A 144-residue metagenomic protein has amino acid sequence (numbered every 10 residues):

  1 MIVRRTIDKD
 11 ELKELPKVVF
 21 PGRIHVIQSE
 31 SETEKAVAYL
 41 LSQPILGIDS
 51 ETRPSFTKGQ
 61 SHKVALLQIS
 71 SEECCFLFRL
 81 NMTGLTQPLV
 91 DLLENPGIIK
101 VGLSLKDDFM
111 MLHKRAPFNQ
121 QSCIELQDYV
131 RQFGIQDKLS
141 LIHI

Functional and structural regions predicted by a protein language model:
M1-L46, R115, L126: N-terminal accessory regions of nucleic-acid-interacting proteins
R23, N95-K100: Short active-site oxyanion
I45-K58: Short acidic, Gly/Ser-rich segments with clustered Asp/Glu that frequently serve as metal-coordination loops in enzyme
G47, I99-L105: Acidic beta-strand-to-loop metal/phosphate-binding motif
S55-F56, D108-R115: Short active-site loop/helix that positions an aromatic residue
F56-E73: A short alpha/beta connector and helix-capping loop motif
Q120-Q132: Conserved beta-strand -> loop -> alpha-helix junction used to position metal-binding or nucleic-acid-contacting
I142-I144: Conserved small/polar residues in nucleotide/adenosyl-binding loops
